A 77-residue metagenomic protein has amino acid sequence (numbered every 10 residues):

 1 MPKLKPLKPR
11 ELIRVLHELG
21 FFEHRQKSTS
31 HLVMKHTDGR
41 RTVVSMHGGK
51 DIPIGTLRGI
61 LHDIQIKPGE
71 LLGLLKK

Functional and structural regions predicted by a protein language model:
M1-Q26, H36: N-terminal first-folded block
P2-K5, R14-H17, S30, G59 (+1 more regions): Intrinsic-disorder/low-complexity peptide segments enriched for small residues
R10, G49-K77: C-terminal structural segments of small proteins and small subunits
I13, T42-V44, I60: Hydrophobic aliphatic residue packing
E23-G55: A short, structured beta-strand/loop element
